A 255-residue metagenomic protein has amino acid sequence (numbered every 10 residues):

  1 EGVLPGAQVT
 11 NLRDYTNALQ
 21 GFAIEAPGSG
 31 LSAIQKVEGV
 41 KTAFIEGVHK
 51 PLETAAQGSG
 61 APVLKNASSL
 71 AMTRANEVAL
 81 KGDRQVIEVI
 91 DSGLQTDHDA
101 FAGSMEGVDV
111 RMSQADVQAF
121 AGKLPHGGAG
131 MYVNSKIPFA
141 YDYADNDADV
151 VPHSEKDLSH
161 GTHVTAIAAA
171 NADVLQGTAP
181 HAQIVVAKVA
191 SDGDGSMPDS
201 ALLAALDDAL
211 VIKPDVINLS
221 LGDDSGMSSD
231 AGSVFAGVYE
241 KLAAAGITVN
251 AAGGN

Functional and structural regions predicted by a protein language model:
G2-V86, A100-G103, G107: Autoinhibitory propeptides
R13-T16, E25-P27, I45-V48, E88-G93 (+5 more regions): Active-site-proximal beta-strand/loop segments in catalytic clefts of secreted hydrolases
S32, D207, G237-E240: Alpha-helical segments flanking ligand/cofactor-binding loops in enzyme cores
A75-P198, I212-D215, A243-A244: Subtilisin-like serine protease catalytic core
D97-D99, P214-N255: Catalytic-core segments of hydrolase enzymes
A102, A121-L124, D147-V151, L202 (+2 more regions): Active-site-adjacent substrate-recognition loops and nearby beta-strands within hydrolase catalytic domains
M197-A205: Catalytic-core regions of hydrolytic enzymes
A204-I212: Short, well-structured alpha-helical segments in soluble
